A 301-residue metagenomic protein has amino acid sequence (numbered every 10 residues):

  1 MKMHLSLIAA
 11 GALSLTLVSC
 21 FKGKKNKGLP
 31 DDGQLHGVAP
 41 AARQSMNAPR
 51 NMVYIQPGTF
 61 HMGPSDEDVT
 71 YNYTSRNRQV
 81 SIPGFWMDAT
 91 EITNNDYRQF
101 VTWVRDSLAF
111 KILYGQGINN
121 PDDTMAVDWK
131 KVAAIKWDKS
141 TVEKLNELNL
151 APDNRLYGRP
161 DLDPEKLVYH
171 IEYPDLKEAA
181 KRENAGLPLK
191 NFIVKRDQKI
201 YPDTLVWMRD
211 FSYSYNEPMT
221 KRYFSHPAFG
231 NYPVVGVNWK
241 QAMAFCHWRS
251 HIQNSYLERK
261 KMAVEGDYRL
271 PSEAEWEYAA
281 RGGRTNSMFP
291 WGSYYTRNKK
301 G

Functional and structural regions predicted by a protein language model:
M1-I8: Bacterial N-terminal signal peptides that target proteins for export
L17-S19: C-terminal motif of bacterial Sec signal peptides marking the signal peptidase cleavage site
K24-D32, Y54-I55, H61, D66 (+1 more regions): Functional-site microenvironments in short loops/helix caps that host divalent-cation chemistry
G28-P57: Post-signal peptide N-terminal segment of mature Sec-exported envelope proteins
P64-I82: Short, polar loop/linker segments at the starts of domains and inter-domain junctions
V69, S107, T124, D203-T204: Coil residues (strongly favoring Ser/Thr
F85, I92, V101-F110, C246-E258 (+1 more regions): Short capping motifs at secondary-structure boundaries
I112-K195: Non-catalytic, alpha-helical, charged scaffold/linker segments that couple or flank catalytic or architectural cores
